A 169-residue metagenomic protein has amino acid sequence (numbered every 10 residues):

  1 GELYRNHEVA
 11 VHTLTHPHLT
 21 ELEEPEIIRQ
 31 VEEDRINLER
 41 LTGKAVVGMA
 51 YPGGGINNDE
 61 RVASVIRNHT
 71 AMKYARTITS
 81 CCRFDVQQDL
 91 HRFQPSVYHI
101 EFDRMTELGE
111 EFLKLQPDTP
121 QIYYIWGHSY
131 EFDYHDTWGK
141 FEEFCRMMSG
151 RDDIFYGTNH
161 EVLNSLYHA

Functional and structural regions predicted by a protein language model:
G1-H18, V47-A50, Y124-W126, D133 (+1 more regions): Short, well-structured secondary-structure segments
G1-Y4, E111-L115: Short amphipathic alpha-helices and their capping/turn segments at secondary-structure boundaries
E2-Y4, I66-R67, M148-S149: A generic structural signal for well-ordered alpha-helical segments
N6, L90, P120-I122: Structural motif
H7, H12, H16-H18, H69 (+6 more regions): Histidine (H) residue identity feature
H18-E111, D136-K140: Catalytic domains of cell-wall/extracellular-matrix polysaccharide-remodeling enzymes, centered on de-N-acetylation
E39-R40, T70-F84, E110, P117-D118 (+2 more regions): C-terminal domain-boundary segment and adjacent tail
